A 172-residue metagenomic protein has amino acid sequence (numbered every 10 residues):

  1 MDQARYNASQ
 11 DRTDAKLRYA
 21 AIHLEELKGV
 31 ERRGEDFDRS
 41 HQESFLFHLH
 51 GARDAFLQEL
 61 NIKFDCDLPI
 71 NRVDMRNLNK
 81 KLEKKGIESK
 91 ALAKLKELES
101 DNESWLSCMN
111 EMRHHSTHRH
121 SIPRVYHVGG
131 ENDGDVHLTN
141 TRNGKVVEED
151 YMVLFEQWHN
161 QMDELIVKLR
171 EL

Functional and structural regions predicted by a protein language model:
D2-D11, A15, I22-R32, R39-E43 (+1 more regions): Acidic, Ser/Thr/Gly/Pro-rich intrinsically disordered interaction regions
E43-K63: Short, well-structured hydrophobic secondary-structure segments
